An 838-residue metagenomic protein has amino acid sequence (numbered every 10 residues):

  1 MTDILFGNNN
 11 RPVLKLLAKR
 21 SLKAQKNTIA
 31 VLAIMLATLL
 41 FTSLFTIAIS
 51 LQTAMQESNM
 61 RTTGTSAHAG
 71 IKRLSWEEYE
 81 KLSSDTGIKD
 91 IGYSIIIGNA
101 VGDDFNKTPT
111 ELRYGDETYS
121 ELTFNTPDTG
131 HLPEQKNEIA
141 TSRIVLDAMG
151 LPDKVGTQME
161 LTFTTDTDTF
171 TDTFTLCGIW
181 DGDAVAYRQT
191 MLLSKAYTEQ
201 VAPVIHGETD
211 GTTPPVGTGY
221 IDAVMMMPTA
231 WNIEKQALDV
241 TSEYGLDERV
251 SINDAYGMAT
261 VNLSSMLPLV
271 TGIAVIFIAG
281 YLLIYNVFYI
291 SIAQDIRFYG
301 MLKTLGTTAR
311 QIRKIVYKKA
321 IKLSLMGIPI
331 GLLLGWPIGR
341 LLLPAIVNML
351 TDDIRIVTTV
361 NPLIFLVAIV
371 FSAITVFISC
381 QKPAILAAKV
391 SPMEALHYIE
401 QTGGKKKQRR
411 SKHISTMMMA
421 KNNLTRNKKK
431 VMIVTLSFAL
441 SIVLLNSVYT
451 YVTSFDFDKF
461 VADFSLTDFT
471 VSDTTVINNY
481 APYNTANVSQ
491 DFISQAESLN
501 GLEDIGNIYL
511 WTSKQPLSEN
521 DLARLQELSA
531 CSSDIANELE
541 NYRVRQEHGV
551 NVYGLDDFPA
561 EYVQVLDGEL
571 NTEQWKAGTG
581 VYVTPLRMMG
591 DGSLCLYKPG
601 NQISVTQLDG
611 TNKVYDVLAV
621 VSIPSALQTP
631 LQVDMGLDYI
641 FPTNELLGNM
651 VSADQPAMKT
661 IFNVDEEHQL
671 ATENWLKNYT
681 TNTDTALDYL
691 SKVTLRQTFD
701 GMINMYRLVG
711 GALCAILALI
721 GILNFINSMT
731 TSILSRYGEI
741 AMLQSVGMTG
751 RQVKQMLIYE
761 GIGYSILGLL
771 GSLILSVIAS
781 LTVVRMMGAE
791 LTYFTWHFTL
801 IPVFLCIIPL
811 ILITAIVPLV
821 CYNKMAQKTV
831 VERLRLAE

Functional and structural regions predicted by a protein language model:
M1-I29, A293-Q311, I338-F365, V376-L466 (+2 more regions): Feature of multi-pass inner-membrane transport and sensor proteins that recognizes transmembrane helices together
K23-K26, L282-L323, C714, G721-G763: Interfacial "coupling" helices/loops that link adjacent transmembrane helices in transporter permeases
T28-I49, I278: Hydrophobic alpha-helical transmembrane signal-anchor segments
T38, A274-Y281, I374-T375, A715-F725 (+2 more regions): Hydrophobic transmembrane alpha-helices
I49-G257, T453, F460-G710: Basic-flanked hydrophobic alpha-helices used for secretion and membrane insertion
L51, L332-V367, R696-Y706, Q752-M756 (+1 more regions): Short helix-loop junctions at transmembrane helix boundaries
A259-I276, L363, D700-L717: N-terminal membrane-entry
V316-L333, G404-R409, L757-G771: Selective transmembrane-helix segments that form parts of the transport pathway or gating/packing helices in multipass
